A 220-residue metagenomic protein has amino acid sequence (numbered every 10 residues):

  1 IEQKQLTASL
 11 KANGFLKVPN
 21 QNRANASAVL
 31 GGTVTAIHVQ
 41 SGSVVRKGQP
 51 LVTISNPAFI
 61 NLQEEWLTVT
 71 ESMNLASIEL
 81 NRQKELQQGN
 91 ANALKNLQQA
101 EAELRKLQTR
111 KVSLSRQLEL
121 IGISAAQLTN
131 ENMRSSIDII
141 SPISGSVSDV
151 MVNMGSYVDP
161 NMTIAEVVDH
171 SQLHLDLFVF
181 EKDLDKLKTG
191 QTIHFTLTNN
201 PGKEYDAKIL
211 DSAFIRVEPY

Functional and structural regions predicted by a protein language model:
E2-V18, L114-M133, P160-T163, Y205-K208: Short beta-strand/loop turn elements enriched in aromatics
Q3-E65, D149-N153, P160, V179-K182 (+1 more regions): Long, amphipathic coiled-coil "stalk"/hairpin helices in large membrane-associated assemblies
A12-L16, A28-V34, N132-V147, L175-L177 (+2 more regions): Generic structural motif
N20, N25-A28, P50, M133 (+5 more regions): Histidine- and aromatic-rich ligand-binding microenvironments
V29, R116-S156, S171-Q172: Elongated periplasmic alpha-helical coiled-coil
G42-K47, E103-I121: Conserved long hydrophobic alpha-helices within structured protein cores
P57-I60, L67-K111, S124: Alpha-helical hairpins and coiled-coil heptad-repeat segments
V152-N153, H170, D185, T189-D206 (+1 more regions): Low-complexity, intrinsically disordered, polar/proline/glycine/glutamine-rich protein-protein interaction regions
